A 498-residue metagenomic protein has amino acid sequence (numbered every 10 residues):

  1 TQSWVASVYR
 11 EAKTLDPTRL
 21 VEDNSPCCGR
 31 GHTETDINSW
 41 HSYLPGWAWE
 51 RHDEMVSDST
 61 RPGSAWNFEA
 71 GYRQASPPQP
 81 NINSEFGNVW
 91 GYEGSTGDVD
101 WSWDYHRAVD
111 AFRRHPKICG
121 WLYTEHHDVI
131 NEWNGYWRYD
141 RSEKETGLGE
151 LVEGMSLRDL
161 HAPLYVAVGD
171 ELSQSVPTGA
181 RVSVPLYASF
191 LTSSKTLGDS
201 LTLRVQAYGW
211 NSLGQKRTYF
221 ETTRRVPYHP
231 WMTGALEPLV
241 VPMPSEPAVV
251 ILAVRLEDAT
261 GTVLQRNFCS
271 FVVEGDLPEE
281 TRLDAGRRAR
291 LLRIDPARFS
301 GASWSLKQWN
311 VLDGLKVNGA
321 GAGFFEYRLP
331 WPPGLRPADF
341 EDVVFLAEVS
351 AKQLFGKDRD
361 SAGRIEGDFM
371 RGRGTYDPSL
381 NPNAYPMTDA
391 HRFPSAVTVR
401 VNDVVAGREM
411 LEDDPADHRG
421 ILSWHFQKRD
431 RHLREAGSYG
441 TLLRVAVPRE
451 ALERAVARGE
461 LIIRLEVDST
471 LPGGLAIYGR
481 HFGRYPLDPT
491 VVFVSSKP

Functional and structural regions predicted by a protein language model:
T1-E34: Active-site neighborhood of glycoside hydrolase catalytic domains
K13-T14, G31-T35, P45-M232: Substrate-binding clefts and catalytic carboxylate motifs of secreted carbohydrate-active enzymes
P227, T262-R293, H481-P498: Short beta-strand elements
V240-E246, L452: Short, surface-exposed loop/turn segments at beta-strand-coil junctions that are enriched for proline with nearby
P247-D258, I463-L465: Short, aromatic- and glycine-rich surface loops/edge beta-strands on solvent-exposed regions
K307-F325, H432-T441: Extracellular beta-rich ligand/substrate-recognition surface
A320-A322, G334-L346, F355: Extended extracellular/luminal ectodomain segments enriched in beta-structured repeat modules
R328-P333, S350-F493: Beta-strand-rich ligand-recognition modules
